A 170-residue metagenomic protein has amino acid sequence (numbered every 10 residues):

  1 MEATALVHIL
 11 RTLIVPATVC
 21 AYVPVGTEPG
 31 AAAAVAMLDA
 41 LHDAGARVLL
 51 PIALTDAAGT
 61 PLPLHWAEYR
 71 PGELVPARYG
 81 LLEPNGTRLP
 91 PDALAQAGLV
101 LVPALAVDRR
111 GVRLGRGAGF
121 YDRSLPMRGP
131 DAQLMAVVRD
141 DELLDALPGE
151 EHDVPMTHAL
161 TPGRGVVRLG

Functional and structural regions predicted by a protein language model:
M1-A95: N-terminal active-site beta-alpha-beta segment that forms phosphate/nucleotide-binding and substrate-recognition loops
A17-V19, A67-E73, P103-V107, L125-P130: A generic short-segment signal for beta-strand/edge and adjacent turn/coil regions
A21, V48, L101, G117 (+1 more regions): A residue-level signal for conserved active-site and pocket-lining positions in enzyme catalytic cores
P24-T27, L105-R109: Short glycine-rich anion-binding loops that position phosphate/pyrophosphate groups of nucleotides and phosphorylated
V35-A36, R116-Y121: Charged helix-capping and loop-helix junction motifs
A44-G45, N85-V100, V107-V112, D122-G170: Surface-exposed, charge/polar-rich loops and edge strands
P51, R116, V137: Replace "coordinates the UDP/GDP/TDP-sugar" with "coordinates nucleotide-activated sugar donors
R78, R109, R113-G117: Short glycine/serine/threonine-biased micro-segments
